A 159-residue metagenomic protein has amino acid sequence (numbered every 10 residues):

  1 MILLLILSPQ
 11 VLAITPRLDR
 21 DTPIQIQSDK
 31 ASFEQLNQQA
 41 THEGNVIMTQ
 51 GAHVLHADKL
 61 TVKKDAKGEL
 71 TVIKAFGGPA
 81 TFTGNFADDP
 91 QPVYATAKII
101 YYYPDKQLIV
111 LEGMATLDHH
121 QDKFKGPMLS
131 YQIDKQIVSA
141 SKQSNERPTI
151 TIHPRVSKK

Functional and structural regions predicted by a protein language model:
M1-K159: Mature-chain termini and adjacent capping regions
